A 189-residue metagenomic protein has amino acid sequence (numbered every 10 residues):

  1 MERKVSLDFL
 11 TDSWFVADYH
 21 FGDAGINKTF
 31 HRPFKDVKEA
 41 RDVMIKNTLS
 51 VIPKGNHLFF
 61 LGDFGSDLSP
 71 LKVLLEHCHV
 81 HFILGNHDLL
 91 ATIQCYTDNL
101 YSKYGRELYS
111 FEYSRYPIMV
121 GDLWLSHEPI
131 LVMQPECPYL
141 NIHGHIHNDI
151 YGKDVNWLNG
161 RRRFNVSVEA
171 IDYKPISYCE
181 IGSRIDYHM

Functional and structural regions predicted by a protein language model:
M1-L71, V166-A170, S183-H188: N-terminal active-site segment of His-dependent metallophosphoesterases
E2-V5, N47-L49, S69-V73, R115-Y116 (+2 more regions): Short, flexible, glycine/charge-rich loop motifs used to bind or transfer phosphoryl groups or to couple energy/partner
L7-D8, S13, I52, L74 (+3 more regions): A generic structural signal for short, solvent-exposed coil/turn residues that cap or connect secondary-structure
L10, K54-G55, H77-H79, P138: A general structural motif
V16-A17, L58-D63, H81-N86, L125-S126 (+2 more regions): Active-site neighborhood of phospho(di)ester-bond hydrolases with catalytic His/Asp-centered motifs
F21, S66, D88, I130 (+1 more regions): Short, glycine/acidic-enriched loop or turn micro-motifs at the edges of active sites
N27, L61-C78, L84, L89-R106 (+2 more regions): Metal-dependent catalytic neighborhoods of phosphoester/phosphodiester hydrolases
N99-M189: Conserved beta-sheet core of the metallophosphoesterase superfamily
